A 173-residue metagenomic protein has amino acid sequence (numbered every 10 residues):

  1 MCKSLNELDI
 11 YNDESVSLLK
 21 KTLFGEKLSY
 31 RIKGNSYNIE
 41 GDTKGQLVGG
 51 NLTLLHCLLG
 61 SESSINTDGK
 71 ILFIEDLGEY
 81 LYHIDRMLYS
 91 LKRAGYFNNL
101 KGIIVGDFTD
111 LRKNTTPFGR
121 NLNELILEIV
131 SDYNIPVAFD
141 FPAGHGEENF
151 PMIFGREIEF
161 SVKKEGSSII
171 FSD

Functional and structural regions predicted by a protein language model:
M1-H56: Conserved anion/nucleotide-ligand pocket segment
M1-S4, T22, G50-N51, E75-L77 (+3 more regions): Fold-independent oxyanion-binding glycine-rich loops and adjacent beta-strand/coil segments at enzyme active sites
N12-D13, I84-D85, T116-G119: Conserved strand-to-helix beginnings and helix N-cap segments that scaffold or border functional pockets
E26-G34, S64-G69, N98: Short, structured loop/turn "capping" segments at alpha-beta junctions
G41-D42, L54-G60, M87-S90, G144: Glycine-rich, charged/polar anion/phosphate-binding loops that engage phosphate groups from diverse ligands
D42-Q46, E75-Y82, L91, K113 (+1 more regions): A short glycine-/small-residue-rich loop at the edge of a beta-strand within enzyme catalytic domains
L47-D85: Oxyanion-binding "anion nests"
Y89-D173: C-terminal active-site/capping subdomain that shapes the small-molecule cofactor and substrate pocket of enzyme
